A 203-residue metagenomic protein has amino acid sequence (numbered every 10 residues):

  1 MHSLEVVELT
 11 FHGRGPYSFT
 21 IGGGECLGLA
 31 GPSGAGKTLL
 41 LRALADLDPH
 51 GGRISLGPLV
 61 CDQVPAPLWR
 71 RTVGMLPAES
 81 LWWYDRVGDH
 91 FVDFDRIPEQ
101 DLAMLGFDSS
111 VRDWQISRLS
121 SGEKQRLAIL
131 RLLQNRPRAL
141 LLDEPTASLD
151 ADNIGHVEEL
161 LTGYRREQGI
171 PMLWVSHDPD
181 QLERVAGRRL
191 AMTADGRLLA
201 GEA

Functional and structural regions predicted by a protein language model:
L44-A45: Helix-to-loop junction immediately C-terminal to a conserved catalytic motif
V60-G74: ABC ATPase NBD coupling module
T72, E79-Q100: Q-loop/switch helix immediately C-terminal to the Walker
Q115-L119, E123: Conserved ABC ATPase signature
A128-I129: Hydrophobic anchor residue at the start of the ABC signature
L140-E144: Catalytic Walker B motif of ABC-type/P-loop ATPase nucleotide-binding domains
V175-H177: H-loop/switch region of ABC-family ATPase nucleotide-binding domains
